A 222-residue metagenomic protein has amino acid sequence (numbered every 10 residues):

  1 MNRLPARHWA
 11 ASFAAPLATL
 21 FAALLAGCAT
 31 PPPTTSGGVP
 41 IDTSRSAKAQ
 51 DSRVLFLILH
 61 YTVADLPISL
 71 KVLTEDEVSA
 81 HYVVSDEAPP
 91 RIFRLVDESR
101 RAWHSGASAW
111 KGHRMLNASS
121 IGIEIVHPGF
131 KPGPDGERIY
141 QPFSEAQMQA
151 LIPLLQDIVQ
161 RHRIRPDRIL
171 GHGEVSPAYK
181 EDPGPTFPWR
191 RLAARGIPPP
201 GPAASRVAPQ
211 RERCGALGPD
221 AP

Functional and structural regions predicted by a protein language model:
N2-L17: Bacterial N-terminal signal peptides that target proteins for export
N2-P5, S52, P188, P200: Poly-acidic low-complexity segments
H8-A10, H104, K111, R190: Short linear interaction motif-like sites in intrinsically disordered regions of transcription factors
L25-G27: C-terminal motif of bacterial Sec signal peptides marking the signal peptidase cleavage site
A29, T34, G133-P222: Basic/polar, cationic surfaces and motifs that engage anionic cell-wall and phosphate/carboxylate ligands
P31-Q50, F56-R165: Active-site-adjacent loop/helix surface patches within enzyme catalytic domains that shape the substrate-binding cleft
